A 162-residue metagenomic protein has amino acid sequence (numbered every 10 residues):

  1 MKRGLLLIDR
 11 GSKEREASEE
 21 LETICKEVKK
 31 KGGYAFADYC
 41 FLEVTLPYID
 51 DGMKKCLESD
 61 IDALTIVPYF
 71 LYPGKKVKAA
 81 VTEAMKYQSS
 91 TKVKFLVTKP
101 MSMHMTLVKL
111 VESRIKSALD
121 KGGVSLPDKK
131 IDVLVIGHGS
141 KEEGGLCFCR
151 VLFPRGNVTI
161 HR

Functional and structural regions predicted by a protein language model:
M1-R162: Active-site-proximal alpha-helix that buttresses catalytic centers in soluble enzyme cores
